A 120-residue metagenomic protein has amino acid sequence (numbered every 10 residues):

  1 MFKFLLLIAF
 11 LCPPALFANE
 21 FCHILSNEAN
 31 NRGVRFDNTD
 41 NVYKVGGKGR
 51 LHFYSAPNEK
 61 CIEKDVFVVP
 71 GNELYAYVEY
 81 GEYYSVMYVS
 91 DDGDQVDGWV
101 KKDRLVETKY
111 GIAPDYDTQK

Functional and structural regions predicted by a protein language model:
F4-P13: Sec-dependent N-terminal signal peptides
P14-A18: Sec/Tat signal peptide C-region and signal peptidase I cleavage site
N19-N41, E63, M87-K120: Boundary regions of SH3-family modules and the immediately adjacent low-complexity/disordered segments in eukaryotic
K48, H52-A56: Core beta-strand residues in small-molecule sensory/regulatory alpha/beta domains
S55-P70, A76-V78: SH3/SH3-like (including bacterial SH3b) beta-barrel domains that bind proline-rich motifs or cell-wall ligands
V78-Y80, D92: Short loop/turn positions at the edges of beta-strands in beta-sheet-rich folds
G81-S85: Short aromatic-glycine-enriched beta-strand elements
